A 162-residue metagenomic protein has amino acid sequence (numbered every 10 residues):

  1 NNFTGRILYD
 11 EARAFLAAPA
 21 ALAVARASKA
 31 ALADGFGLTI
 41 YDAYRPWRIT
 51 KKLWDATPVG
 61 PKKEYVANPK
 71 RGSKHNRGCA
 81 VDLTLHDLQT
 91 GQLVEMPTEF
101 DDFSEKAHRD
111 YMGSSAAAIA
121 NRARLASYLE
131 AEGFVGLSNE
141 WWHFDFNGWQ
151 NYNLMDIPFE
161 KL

Functional and structural regions predicted by a protein language model:
N1-L162: Cell-envelope/glycan interface and biosynthesis
